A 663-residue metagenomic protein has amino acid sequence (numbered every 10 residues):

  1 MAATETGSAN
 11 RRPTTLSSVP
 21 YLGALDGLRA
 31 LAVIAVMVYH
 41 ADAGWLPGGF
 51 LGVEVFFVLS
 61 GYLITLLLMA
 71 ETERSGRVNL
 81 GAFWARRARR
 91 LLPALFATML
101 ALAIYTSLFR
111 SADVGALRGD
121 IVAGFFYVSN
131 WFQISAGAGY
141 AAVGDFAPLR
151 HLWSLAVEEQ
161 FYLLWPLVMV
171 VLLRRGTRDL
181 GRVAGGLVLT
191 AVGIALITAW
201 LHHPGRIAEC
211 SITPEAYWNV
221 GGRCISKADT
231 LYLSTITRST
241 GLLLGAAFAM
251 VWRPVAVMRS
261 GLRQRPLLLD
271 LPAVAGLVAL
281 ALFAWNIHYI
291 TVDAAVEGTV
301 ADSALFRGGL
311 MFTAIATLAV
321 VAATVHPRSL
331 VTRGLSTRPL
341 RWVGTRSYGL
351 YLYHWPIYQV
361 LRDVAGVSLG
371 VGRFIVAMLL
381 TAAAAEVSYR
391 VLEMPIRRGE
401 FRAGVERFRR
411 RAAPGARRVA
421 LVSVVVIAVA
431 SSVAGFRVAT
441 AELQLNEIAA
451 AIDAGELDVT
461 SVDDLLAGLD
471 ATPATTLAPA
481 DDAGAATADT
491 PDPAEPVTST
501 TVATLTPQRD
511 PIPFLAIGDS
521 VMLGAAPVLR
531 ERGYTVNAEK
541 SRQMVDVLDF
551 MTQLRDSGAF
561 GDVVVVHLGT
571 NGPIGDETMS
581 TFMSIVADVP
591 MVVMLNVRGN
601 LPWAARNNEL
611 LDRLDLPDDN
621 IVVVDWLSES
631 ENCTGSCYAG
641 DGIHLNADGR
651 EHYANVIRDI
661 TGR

Functional and structural regions predicted by a protein language model:
A2-E5, L201-I207, P214-W218, A247 (+11 more regions): Extracellular/periplasmic envelope-modification machinery, especially enzymes that add or remove acyl/ester groups on
T4-L25, L31-V438: Hydrophobic membrane-embedded alpha-helices and membrane-water interface caps/short interhelical or interfacial loops
T337, V589, L614-D618: Acidic-histidine catalytic/liganding microenvironments
S557-A559, M583-V589: Short, conserved loop/helix-junction motifs that constitute active-site signature segments in enzyme catalytic cores
D562-V565, M591: Structural motif
V565-G569, N596-V597: Cell-envelope and extracellular/periplasmic
P590-N596: Short beta-strand elements of ligand-binding domains
